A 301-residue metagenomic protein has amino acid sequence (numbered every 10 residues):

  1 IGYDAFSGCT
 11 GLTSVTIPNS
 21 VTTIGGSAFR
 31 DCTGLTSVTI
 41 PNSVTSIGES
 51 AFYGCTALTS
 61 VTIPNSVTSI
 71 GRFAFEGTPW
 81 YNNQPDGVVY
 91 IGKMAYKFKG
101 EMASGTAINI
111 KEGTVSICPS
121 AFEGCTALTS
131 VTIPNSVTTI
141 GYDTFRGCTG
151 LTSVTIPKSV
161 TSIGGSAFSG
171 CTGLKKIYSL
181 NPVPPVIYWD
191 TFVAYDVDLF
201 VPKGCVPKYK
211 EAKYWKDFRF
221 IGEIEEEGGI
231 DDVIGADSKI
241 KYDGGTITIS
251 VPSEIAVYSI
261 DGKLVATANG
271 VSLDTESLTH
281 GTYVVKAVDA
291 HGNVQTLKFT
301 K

Functional and structural regions predicted by a protein language model:
G2-S7, G25-R30, G48-Y53, R72-A74 (+4 more regions): Consensus positions within tandem repeat domains that build extended binding/scaffold surfaces
C9-T23, T33-S46, C55-S69, T78-G92 (+6 more regions): Structural signature of tandem-repeat unit edges
T39, T62, T132, T155 (+9 more regions): Ser/Thr- (and often Asn-) enriched beta-sheet segments in non-cytosolic proteins
P79-P85, F220-D237: Low-complexity, Pro/Thr/Ser/Gly/Ala-rich linker/spacer regions in secreted, extracellular modular proteins
S104-K111, S120-F122, V257-K263: Extended Gly/Ser/Thr-rich low-complexity repeat segments, especially those forming or decorating extracellular
V186-F192, D274-T275: Short, T/G/N/S-enriched strand-turn elements that build extracellular solenoid repeat scaffolds
F192-E227: Membrane-proximal C-terminal cap and juxtamembrane stalk of leucine-rich repeat ectodomains
D231-K301: C-terminal outer-membrane/trafficking sorting elements
